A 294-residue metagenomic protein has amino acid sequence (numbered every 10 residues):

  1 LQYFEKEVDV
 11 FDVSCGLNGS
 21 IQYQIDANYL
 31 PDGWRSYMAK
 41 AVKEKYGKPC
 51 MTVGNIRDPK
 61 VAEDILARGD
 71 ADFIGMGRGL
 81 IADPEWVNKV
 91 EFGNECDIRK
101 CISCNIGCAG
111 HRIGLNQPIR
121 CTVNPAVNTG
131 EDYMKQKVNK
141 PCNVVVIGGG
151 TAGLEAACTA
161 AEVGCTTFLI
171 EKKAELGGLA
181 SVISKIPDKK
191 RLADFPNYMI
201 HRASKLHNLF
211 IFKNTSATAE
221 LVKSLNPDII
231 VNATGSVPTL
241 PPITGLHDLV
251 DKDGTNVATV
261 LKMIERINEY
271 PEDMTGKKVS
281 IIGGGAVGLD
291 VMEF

Functional and structural regions predicted by a protein language model:
L1-I147, T151, E155-T167, E175 (+4 more regions): Flavin-dependent oxidoreductase catalytic cores
V13, M76, I230-A233, I281-I282: Redox-cofactor binding/interface segments in oxidoreductases and associated redox assembly factors
I25-P31, M134-C142, V182-D194, R266-P271: Short, contiguous acidic/charged loop-to-helix segments that flank catalytic cores in large enzymes
N28-D32, N55, I147, K185-A193 (+2 more regions): Hydrophobic alpha-helical scaffolding
V138-L169, F212-N226, V237-P242, L261-F294: Rossmann-like dinucleotide/flavin-binding elements
L179-P227: N-terminal Rossmann-like dinucleotide/flavin-binding domain of flavoprotein oxidoreductases that bind FAD/FMN
I200-K205, T244-K252: Short, conserved catalytic or adaptor-binding loops enriched in Gly and charged residues
